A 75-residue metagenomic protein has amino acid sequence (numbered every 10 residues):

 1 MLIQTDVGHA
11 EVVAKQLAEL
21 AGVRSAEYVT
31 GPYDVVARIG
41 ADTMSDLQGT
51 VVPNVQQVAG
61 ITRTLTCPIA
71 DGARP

Functional and structural regions predicted by a protein language model:
M1-P75: A compositional/biophysical signature of low hydrophobicity enriched in polar/charged and small residues
